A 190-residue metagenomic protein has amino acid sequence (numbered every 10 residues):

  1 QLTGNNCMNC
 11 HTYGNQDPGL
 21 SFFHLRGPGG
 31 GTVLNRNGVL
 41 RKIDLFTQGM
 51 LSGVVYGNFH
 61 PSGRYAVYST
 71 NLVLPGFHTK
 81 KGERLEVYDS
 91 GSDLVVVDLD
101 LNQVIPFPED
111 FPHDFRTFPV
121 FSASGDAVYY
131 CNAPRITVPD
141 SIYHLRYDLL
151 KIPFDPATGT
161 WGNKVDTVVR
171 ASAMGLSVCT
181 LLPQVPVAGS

Functional and structural regions predicted by a protein language model:
Q1-N6, R36-G53, V96-F115, P153-V178: Multi-bladed beta-propeller domains
C10-Y13, V55-N58, F118-V120, V178: Conserved beta-strand position repeated once per blade in WD40 beta-propeller domains
N15-D17, P61-S62, A123-S124, P183-P186: Residue-level detector of Asp-centered blade-edge/turn motifs that repeat once per structural unit in beta-propeller
L20-H24, Y65-S69, A127-C131, A188-S190: Residue position within the beta-strands of beta-propeller blades
G31-V33, D93-V95, D148-L150: A short loop-to-beta-strand structural motif that recurs across blades of beta-propeller domains
L34, Y68-D89, Y130-R146: Short, conserved, GDST-rich strand-edge loop motifs in beta-rich repeat architectures
S172-S190: Loop/turn-rich, solvent-exposed surfaces of beta-rich toroidal or solenoidal domains
